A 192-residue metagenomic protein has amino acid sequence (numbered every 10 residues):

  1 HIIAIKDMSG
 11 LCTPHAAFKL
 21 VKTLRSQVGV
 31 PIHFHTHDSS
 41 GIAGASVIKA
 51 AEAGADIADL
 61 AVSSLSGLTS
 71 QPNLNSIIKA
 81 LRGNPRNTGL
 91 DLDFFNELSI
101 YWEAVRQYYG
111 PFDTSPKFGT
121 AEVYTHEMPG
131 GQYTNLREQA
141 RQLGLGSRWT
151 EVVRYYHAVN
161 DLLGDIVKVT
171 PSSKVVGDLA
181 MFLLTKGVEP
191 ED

Functional and structural regions predicted by a protein language model:
H1-D192: Catalytic cores and adjacent flexible loops of soluble metabolic enzymes that perform enolate/carbanion chemistry on
